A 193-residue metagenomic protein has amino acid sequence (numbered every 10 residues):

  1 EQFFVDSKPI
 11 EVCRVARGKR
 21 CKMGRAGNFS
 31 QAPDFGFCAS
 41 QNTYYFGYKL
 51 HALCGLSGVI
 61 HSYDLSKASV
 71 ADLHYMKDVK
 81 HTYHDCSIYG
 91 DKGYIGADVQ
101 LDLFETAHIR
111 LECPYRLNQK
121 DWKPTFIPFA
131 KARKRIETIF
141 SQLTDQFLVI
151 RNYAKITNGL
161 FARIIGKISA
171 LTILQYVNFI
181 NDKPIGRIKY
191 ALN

Functional and structural regions predicted by a protein language model:
E1-K92, G96-E105: Polybasic low-complexity intrinsically disordered regions
E11-R17, W122-P124, R163: Short, solvent-exposed polar/charged micro-motifs at secondary-structure junctions
G27-F35, A162-L171: Charge-dense polyanion-binding interfaces
N42-T43, A154-I164: Structural motif
D72, A132, F161, I165: Hydrophobic (often cysteine-bearing) scaffold residues that line and stabilize catalytic clefts of nucleotide/cofactor
L73-M76, I136, F140, G166: A general structural signal for well-ordered alpha-helical segments in protein cores
S87, K92-N158: Helix-centered, glycine/charged polyanion-binding patches within enzymatic domains that contact phosphate-containing
Y89, L101-A107, I165-N193: Anion-binding and metal-coordination hotspots
